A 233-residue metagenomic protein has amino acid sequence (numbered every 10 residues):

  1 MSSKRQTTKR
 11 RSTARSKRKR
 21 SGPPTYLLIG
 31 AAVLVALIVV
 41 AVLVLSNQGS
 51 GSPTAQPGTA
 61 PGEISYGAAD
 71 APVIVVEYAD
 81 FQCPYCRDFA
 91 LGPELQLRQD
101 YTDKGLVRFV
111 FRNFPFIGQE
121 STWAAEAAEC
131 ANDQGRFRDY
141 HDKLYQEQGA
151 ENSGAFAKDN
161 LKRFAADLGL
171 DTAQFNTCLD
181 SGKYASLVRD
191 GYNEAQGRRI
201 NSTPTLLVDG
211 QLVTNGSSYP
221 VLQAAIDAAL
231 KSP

Functional and structural regions predicted by a protein language model:
S2-L43, E94, R163-P233: C-terminal cap of thioredoxin/glutaredoxin-like
V40-P57: C-terminal region of N-terminal signal peptides and the immediate post-cleavage residues of exported proteins
Q56-V73: A short beta-strand-turn-helix
I64-Y66, F156, V213: Short clusters of hydrophobic/aromatic residues that line enzyme substrate/ligand-binding pockets
A71, A79-A166, D227, P233: Structural alpha/beta surface segment adjacent to cysteine/selenocysteine redox centers across thiol/disulfide enzymes
V75, Y140, F175: Divalent metal-coordination and catalytic microenvironments
E77-D80, I200: Processing junctions and N-termini across compartments
